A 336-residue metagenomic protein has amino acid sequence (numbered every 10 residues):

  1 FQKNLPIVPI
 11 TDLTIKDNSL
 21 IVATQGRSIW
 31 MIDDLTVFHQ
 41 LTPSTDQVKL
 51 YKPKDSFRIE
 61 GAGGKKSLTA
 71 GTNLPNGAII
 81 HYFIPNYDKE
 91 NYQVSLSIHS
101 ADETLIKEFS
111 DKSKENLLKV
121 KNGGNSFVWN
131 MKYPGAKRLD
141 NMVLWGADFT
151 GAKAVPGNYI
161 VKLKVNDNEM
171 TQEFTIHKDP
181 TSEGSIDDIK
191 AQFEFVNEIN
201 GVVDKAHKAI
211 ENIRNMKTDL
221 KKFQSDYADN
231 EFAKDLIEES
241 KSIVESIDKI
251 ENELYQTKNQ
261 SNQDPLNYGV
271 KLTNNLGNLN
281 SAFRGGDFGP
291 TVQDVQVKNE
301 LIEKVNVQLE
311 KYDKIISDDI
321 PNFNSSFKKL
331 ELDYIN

Functional and structural regions predicted by a protein language model:
F1-D17: Conserved blade-ending motifs and adjacent loop-strand segments that build the rim/top face of beta-propeller domains
D17-G64: Catalytic cores of secreted or luminal carbohydrate-active enzymes
P53-I59, S185-F223: Compositionally biased low-complexity segments at domain edges in trafficked proteins and select soluble regulators
I59-S95, H99-S100, S126-V128, V196-V203 (+1 more regions): Contiguous beta-strand segments within globular domains
L105-T150: Glycine-centered tight-turn motifs at strand-turn-strand junctions
P156, D167-S185, A191-Q192: Short beta-strand elements
N158, V165, F174, H207-N336: Mature extracytoplasmic or organellar-lumen-exposed domains after removal of signal/transit peptides
